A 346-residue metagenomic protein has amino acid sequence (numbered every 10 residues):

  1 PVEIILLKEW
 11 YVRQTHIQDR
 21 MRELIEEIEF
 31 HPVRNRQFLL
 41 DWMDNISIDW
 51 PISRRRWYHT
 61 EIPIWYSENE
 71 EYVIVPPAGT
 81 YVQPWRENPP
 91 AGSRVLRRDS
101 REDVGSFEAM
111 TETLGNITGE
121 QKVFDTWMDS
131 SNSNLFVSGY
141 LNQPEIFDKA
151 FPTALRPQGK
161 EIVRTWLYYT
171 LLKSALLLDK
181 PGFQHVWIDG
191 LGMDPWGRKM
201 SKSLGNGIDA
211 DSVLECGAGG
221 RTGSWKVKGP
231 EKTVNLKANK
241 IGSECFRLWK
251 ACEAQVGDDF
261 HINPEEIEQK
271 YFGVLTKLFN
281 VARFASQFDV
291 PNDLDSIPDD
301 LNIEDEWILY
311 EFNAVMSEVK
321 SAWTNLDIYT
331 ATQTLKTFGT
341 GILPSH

Functional and structural regions predicted by a protein language model:
P1-P291, I308-H346: Structured secondary-structure scaffolds
D305: Aromatic-rich surface patch/π-platform used for binding flat ligands and interfaces
